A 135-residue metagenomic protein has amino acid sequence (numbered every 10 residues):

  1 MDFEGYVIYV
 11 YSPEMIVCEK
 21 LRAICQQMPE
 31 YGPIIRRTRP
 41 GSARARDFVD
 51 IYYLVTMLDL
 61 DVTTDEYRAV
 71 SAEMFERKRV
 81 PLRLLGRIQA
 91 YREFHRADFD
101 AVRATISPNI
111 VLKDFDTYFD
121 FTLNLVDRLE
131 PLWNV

Functional and structural regions predicted by a protein language model:
M1-V135: Structured mid-to-C-terminal alpha-helical surface segments
